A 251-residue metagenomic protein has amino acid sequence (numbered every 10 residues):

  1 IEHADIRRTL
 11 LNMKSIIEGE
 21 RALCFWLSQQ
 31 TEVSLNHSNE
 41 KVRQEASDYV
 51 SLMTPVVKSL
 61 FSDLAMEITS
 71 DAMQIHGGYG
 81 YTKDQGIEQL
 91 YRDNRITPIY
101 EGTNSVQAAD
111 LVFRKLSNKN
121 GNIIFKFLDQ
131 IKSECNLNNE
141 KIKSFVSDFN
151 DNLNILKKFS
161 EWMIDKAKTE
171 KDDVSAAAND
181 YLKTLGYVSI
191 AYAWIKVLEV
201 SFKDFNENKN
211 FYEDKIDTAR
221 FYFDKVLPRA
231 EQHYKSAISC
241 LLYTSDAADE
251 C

Functional and structural regions predicted by a protein language model:
I1-H3, Q30-Y49, Q74-D93, T97 (+3 more regions): Conserved catalytic-core motifs characterized by acidic clusters
I1-S34, G121-D129, C135-K168, D173-L198: Extended amphipathic alpha-helical segments enriched in small hydrophobics
H3-Q74: Gly/Pro-rich turn-and-neighbor structural signature
K14-I17, T54-F61, A65, F149-L156 (+3 more regions): Short amphipathic alpha-helical coiled-coil/interface segments
W26, D48-K126, F221-L242: Alpha-helix capping/hinge segments and adjacent helical runs
A176, N206-Q232: Short secondary-structure subsegments characteristic of cysteine-rich extracellular domains
Y243-A248: Conserved small/polar residues in nucleotide/adenosyl-binding loops
